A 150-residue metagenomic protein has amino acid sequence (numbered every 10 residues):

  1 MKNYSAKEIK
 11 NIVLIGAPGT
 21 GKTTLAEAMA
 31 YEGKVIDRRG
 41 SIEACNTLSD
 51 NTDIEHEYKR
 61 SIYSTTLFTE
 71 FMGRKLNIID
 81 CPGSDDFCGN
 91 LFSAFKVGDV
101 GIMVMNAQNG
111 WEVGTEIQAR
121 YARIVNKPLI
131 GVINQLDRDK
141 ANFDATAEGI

Functional and structural regions predicted by a protein language model:
M1-M105, N109-W111, A145: P-loop NTPase switch module centered on the Walker A-proximal segment
F95, V100-I150: Conserved C-terminal guanine-recognition region of P-loop GTPase G domains, centered on the G4
